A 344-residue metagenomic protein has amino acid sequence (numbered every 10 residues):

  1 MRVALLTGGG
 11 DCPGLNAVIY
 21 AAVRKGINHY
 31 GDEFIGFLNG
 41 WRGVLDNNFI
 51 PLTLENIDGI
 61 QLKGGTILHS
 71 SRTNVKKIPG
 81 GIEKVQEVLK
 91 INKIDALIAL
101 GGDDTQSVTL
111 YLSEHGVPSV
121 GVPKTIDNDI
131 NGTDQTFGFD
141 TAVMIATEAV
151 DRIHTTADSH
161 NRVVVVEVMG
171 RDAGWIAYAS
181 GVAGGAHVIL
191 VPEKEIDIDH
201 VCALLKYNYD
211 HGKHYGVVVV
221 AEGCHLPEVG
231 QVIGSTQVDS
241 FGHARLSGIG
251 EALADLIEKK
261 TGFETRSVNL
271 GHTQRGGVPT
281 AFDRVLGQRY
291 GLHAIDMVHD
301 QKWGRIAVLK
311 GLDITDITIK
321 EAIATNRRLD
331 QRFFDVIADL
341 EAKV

Functional and structural regions predicted by a protein language model:
M1-L45: N-terminal phosphate-binding or glycine-rich loops at protein starts, especially the Walker A/P-loop of NTPases
R2-G10, T66-S71, A96-A99, V164-E167: Short glycine-rich or small-residue beta-strand-to-loop segments that form or flank ligand, phosphate, metal/Fe-S
C12-A22, V44-L45, P79-G80, L97-L110 (+4 more regions): Short glycine/serine/threonine-rich phosphate/pyrophosphate-binding segments that cradle anionic phosphate groups
G31-F37, T156-V163, H214-V218, A254 (+3 more regions): Flexible, glycine/charged-enriched surface loops at secondary-structure junctions
V44-A99, D104-T105, F137-E148, V344: Glycine-rich oxoanion-binding loops at beta->alpha junctions
A96-G101, Y111, P118, F139-A157 (+1 more regions): Accessory alpha-helical/coil subdomains and C-terminal extensions that flank or cap enzyme catalytic cores
A252, R305-V344: Phosphate-binding loop/pocket of nucleotide- and phosphate-handling active sites
